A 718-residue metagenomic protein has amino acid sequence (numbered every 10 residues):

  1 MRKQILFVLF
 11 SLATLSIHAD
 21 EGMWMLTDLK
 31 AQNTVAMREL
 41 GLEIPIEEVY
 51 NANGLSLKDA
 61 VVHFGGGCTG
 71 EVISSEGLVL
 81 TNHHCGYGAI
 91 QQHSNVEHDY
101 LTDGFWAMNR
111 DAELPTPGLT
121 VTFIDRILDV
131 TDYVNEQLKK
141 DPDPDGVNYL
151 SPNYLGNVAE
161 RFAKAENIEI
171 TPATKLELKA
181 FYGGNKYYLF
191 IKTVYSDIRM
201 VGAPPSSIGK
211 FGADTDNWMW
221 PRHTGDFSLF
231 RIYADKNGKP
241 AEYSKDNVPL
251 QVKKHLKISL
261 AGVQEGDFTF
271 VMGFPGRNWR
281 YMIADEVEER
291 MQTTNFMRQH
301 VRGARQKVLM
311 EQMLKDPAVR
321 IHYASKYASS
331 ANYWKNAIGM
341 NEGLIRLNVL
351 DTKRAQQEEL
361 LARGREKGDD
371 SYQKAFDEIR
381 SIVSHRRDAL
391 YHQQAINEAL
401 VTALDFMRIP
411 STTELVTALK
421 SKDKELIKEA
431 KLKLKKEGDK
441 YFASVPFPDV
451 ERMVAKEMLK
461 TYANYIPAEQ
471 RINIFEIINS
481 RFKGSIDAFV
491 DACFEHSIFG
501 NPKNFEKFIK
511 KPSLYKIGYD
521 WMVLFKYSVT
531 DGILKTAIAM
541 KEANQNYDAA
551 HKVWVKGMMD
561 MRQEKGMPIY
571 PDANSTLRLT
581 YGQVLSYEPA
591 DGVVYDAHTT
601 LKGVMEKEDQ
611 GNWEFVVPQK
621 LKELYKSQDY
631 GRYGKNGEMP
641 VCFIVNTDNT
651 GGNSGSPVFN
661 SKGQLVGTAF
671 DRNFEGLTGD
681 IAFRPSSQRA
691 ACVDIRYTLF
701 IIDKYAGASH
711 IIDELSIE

Functional and structural regions predicted by a protein language model:
R2, S16-E718: Terminal presequence/propeptide segments associated with secretion/organelle targeting and zymogen/polyprotein
Q4-A13: Sec-dependent N-terminal signal peptides
